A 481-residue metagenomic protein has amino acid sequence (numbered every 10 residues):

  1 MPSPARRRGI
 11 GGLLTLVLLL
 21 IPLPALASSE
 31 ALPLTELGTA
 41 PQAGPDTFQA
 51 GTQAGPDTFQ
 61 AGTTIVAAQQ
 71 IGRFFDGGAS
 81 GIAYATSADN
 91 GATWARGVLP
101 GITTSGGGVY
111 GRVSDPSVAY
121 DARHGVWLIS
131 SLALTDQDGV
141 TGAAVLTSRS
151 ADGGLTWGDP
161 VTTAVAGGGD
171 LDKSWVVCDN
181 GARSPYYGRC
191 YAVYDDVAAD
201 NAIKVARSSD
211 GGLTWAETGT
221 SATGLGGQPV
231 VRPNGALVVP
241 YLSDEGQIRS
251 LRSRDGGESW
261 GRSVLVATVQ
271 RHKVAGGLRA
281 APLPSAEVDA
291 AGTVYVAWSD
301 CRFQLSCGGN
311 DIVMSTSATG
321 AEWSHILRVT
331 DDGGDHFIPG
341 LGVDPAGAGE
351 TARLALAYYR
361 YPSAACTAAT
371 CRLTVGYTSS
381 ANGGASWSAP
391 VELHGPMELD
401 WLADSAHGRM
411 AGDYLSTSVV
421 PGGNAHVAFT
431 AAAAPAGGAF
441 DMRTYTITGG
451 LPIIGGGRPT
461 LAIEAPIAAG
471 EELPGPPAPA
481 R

Functional and structural regions predicted by a protein language model:
M1-R7: N-terminal secretory signal peptides that target proteins for export/translocation
P2, P22-P24, S28: Short, intrinsically disordered, low-complexity terminal segments
R8-G9, Q228: Intrinsically disordered, low-complexity Ser/Thr/Pro-rich tracts
G12-P22: Bacterial N-terminal signal peptides
A27-R481: Extracellular, repeat-based ectodomains that mediate carbohydrate processing or recognition
